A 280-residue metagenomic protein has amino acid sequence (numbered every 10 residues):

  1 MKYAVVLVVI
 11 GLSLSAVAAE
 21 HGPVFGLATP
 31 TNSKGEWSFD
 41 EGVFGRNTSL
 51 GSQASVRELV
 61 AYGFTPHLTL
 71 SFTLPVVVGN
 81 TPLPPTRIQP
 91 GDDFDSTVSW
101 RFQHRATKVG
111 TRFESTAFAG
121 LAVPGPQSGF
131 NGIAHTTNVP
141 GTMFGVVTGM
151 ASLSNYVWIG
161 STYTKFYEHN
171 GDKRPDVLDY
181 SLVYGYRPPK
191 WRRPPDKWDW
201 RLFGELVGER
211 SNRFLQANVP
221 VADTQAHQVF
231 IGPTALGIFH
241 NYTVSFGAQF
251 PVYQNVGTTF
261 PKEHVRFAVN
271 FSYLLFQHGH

Functional and structural regions predicted by a protein language model:
A18-A61: Short glycine/proline- and aromatic-enriched beta-strand/turn motifs that initiate or cap beta-hairpins
A19, Y62, P66, L74 (+7 more regions): Residue-level signature of outer-membrane beta-barrel architecture
P23, G35-F39, A54-E58, D92-V98 (+6 more regions): Hydrophobic, lipid-facing positions within transmembrane beta-strands of outer-membrane proteins
A28-G35, L50, H67, H104-E114 (+4 more regions): Short loop/turn motifs that connect adjacent beta-strands in outer-membrane beta-barrel proteins
E41-E58, F130-P140, V221-T224: Surface-exposed strand-loop-strand hairpins of Gram-negative outer-membrane beta-barrel proteins
E41-G45, F72-V76, A117-V123, I159-K165 (+4 more regions): Transmembrane beta-barrel strands of outer-membrane/channel proteins
V78-P175, A222, K262, F271-H280: Outer-membrane pore/translocation modules
L182-H280: Outer membrane beta-barrel transmembrane domains
